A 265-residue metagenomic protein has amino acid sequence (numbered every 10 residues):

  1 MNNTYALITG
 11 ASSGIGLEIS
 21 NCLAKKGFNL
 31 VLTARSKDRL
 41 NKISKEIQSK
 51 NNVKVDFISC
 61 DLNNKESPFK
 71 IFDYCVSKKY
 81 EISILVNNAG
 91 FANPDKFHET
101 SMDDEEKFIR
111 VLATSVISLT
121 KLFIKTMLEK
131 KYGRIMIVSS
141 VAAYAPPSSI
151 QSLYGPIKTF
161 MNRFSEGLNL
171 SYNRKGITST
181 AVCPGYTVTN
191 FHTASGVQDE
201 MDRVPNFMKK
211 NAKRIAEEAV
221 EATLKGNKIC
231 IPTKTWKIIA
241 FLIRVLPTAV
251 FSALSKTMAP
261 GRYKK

Functional and structural regions predicted by a protein language model:
S12-G14: Conserved glycine-rich cofactor-binding loop
K26-I43: Conserved glycine-rich Rossmann-like NAD(P)H-binding loop of the short-chain dehydrogenase/reductase
N88-N93: Conserved NAD(P)H cofactor-binding loop of Rossmann-fold oxidoreductase domains
K96-H98, D104-I109: Substrate-binding pocket helix/loop in short-chain dehydrogenase/reductase
T120, P156-I157: Active-site helix of classical SDR
S140: Residue(s) in the substrate-gating loop at a strand-loop-helix junction that position the organic substrate next
A181, D202-I239: C-terminal helical subdomain
